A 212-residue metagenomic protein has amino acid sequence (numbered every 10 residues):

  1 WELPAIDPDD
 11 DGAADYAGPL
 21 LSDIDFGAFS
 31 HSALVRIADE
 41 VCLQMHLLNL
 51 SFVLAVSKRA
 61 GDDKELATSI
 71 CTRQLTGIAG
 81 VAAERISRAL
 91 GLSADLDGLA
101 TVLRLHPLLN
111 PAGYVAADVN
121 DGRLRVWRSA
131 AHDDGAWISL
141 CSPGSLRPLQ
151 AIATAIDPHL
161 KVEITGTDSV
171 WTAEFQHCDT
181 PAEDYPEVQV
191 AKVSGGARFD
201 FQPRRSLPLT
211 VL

Functional and structural regions predicted by a protein language model:
W1-R123, H132-P148, T154-L212: N-terminal accessory segment detector
V126: Phosphate-moiety recognition in structured ligand-binding domains
